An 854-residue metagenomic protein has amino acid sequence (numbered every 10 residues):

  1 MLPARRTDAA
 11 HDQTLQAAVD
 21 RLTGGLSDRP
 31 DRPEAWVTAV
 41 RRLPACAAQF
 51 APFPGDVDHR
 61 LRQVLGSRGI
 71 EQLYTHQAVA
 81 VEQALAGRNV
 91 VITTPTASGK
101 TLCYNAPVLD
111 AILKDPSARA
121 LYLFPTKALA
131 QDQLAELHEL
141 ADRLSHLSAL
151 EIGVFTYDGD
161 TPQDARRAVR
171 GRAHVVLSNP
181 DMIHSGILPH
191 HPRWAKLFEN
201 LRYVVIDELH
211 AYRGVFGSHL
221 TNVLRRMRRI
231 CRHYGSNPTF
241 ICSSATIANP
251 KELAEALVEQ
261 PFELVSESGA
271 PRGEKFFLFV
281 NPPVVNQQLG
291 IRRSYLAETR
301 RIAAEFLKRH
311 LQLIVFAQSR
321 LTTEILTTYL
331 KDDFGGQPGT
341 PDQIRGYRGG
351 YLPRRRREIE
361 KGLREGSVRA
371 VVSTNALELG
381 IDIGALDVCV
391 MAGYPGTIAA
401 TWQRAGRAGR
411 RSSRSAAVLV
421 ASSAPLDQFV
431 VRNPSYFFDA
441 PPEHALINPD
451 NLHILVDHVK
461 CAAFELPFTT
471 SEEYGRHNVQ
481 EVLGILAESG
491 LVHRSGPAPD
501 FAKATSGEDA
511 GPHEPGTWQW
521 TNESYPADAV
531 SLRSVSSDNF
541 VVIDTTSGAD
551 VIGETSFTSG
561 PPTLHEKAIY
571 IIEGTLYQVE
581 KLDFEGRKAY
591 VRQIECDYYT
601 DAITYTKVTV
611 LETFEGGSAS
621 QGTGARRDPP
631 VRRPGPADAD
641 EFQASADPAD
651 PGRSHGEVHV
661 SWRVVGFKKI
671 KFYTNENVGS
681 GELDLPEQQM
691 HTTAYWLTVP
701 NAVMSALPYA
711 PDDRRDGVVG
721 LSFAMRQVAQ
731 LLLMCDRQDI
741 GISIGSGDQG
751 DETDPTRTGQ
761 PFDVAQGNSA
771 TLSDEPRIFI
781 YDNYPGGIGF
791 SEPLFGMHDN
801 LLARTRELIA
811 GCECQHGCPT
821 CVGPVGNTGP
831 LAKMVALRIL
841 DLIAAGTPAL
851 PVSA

Functional and structural regions predicted by a protein language model:
L2-T38: Charged, compositionally biased N-terminal leader segments and the immediate start of the first structured element
R5-R6, R494, R626-R627, R632-R633 (+1 more regions): Basic polycationic patches enriched in arginine
G25-R68, Q72-T75, V79, L85-V91 (+6 more regions): Helicase motor core with emphasis on the C-terminal RecA-like subdomain
L113-D115, H138, R806, L842 (+1 more regions): ASCE P-loop NTPase motor cores of helicases and related translocases
A254, G496, K503-E508, R633-D638 (+1 more regions): Short Gly/Ser/Thr- and charged-rich N-terminal loops/segments that act as flexible capping/hinge elements
R414-A417, S423-A440, H458-T470, V479 (+6 more regions): Extended Lys/Arg-rich polyanion-binding regions
S495, S506, S618-S620, V631 (+3 more regions): Serine residues within intrinsically disordered or low-complexity segments
C812-C821: Short cysteine clusters
